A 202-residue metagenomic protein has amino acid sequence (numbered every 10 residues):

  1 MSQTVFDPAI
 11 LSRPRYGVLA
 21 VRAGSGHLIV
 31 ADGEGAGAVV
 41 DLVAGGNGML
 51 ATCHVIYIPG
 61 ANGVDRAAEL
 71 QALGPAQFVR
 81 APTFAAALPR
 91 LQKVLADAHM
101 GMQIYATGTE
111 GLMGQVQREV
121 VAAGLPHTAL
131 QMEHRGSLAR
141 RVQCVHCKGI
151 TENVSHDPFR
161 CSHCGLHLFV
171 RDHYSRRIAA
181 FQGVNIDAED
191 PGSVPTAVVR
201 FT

Functional and structural regions predicted by a protein language model:
M1-R140: FNR/FR-type flavoprotein reductase catalytic core
G114-T202: Cys/His-clustered metal-coordination modules, chiefly Zn-binding fingers
